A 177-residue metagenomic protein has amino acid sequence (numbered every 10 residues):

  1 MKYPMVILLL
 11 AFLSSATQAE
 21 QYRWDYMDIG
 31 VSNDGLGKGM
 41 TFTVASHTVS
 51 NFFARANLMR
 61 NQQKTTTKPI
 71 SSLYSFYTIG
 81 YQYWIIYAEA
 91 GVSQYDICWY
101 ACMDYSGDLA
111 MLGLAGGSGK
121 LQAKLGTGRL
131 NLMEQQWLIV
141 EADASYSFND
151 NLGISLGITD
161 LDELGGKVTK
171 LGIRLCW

Functional and structural regions predicted by a protein language model:
M1-W24: Cleavable N-terminal export/targeting peptides
Q18-K64, C176: Short glycine/proline- and aromatic-enriched beta-strand/turn motifs that initiate or cap beta-hairpins
D25, L36-M40, P69-S75, Q82-W84 (+4 more regions): Residues that define the transmembrane beta-barrel architecture of outer-membrane proteins
M27, S50-A56, Y83-A88, S118-L125 (+1 more regions): Repeated loop/turn-to-beta-strand initiation elements of outer-membrane beta-barrel proteins
V31-G35, L58-K64, Y83-I85, V92-C98 (+4 more regions): Transmembrane beta-strands of outer-membrane beta-barrel pores
S46-T48, I79-Y83, L114-S118, A144-Y146 (+2 more regions): Residue-level signature of outer-membrane beta-barrel architecture
A110-T159: A charged, solvent-exposed segment within the mature domains of Sec-exported extracytoplasmic proteins
Y146, G165-W177: Outer-membrane beta-barrel "beta-signal"
